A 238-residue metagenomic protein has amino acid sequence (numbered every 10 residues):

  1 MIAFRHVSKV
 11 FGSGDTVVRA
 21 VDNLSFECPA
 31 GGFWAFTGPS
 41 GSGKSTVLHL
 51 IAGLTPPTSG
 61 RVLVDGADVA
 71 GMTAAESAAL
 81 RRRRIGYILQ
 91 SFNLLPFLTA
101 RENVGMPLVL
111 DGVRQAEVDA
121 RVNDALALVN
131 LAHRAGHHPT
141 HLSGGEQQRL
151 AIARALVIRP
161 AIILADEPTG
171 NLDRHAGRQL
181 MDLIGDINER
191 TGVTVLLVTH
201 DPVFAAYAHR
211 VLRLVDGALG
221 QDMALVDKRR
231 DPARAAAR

Functional and structural regions predicted by a protein language model:
M1-Y207, L214: ABC family nucleotide-binding domain
A218-R238: Conserved beta-strand-loop-alpha-helix hinge in the C-terminal portion of ABC ATPase nucleotide-binding domains
